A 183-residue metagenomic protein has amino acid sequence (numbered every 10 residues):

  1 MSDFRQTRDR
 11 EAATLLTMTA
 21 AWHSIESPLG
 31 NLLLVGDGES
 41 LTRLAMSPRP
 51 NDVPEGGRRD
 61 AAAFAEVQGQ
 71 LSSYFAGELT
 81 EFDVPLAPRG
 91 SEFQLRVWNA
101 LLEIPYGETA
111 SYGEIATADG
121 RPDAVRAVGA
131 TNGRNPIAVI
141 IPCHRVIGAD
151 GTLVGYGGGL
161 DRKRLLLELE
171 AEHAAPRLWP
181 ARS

Functional and structural regions predicted by a protein language model:
M1-D123, A171-S183: Basic nucleic-acid-binding alpha-helical/helix-turn surface characteristic of O6-alkylguanine DNA
F82-L86, V128, L153-Y156: Short clusters of hydrophobic/aromatic residues that line enzyme substrate/ligand-binding pockets
P105, P136-V139: Histidine- and aromatic-rich ligand-binding microenvironments
R126-N135: Regulatory, non-catalytic segments
V139-V146: Short Lys/Arg-enriched helix C-cap and helix-to-coil transition segments that create basic nucleic-acid-contact patches
G151-S183: …primarily DNA-binding HTH/wHTH and HhH modules…
